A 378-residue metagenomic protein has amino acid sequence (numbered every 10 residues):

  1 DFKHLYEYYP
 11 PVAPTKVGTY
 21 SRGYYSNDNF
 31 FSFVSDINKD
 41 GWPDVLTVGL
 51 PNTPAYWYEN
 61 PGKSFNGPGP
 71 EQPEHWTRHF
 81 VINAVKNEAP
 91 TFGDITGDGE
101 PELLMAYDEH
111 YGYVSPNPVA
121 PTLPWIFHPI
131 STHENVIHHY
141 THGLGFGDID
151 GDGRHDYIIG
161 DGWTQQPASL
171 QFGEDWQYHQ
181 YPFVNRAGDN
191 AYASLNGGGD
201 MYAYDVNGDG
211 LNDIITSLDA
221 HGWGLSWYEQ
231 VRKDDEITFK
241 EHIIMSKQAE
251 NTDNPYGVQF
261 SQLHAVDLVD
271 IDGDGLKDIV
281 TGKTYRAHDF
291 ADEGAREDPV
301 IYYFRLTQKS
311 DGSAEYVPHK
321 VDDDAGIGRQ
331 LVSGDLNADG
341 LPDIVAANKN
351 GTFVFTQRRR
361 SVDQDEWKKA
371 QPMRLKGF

Functional and structural regions predicted by a protein language model:
D1-F378: Beta-propeller-forming repeat regions
